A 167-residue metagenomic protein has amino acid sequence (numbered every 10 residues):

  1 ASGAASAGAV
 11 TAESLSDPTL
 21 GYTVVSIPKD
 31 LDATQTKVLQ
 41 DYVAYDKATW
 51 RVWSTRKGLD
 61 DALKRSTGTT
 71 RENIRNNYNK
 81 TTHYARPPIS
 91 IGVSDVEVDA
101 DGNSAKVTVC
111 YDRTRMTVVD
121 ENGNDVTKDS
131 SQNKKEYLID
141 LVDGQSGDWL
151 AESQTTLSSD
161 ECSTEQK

Functional and structural regions predicted by a protein language model:
A1-A12, A33, A44, A48 (+5 more regions): A sequence-composition feature that detects small, non-aromatic residues
A1-T23, Q166-K167: Amphipathic, hydrophobic N-terminal targeting peptides for secretion and organelle import
S16-R86: Core segments of small alpha/beta cavity-forming domains
K57-Q166: Structured, amphipathic secondary-structure segments that form assembly/contact surfaces in multi-subunit
